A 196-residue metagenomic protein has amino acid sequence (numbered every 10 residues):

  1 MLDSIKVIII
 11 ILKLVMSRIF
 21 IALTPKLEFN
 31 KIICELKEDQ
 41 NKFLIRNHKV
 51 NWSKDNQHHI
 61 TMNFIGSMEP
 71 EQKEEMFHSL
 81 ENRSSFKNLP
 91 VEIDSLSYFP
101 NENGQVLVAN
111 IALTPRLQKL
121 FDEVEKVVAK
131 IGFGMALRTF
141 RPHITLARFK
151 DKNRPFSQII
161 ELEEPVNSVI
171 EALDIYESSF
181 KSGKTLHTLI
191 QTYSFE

Functional and structural regions predicted by a protein language model:
M1-V15: N-terminal amphipathic/basic-hydrophobic helices that include classical n-h-c signal peptides and signal-anchor
L12-E196: Histidine-dependent nucleotide/RNA phosphoesterase domain, centered on the 2H-phosphoesterase fold with its duplicated
